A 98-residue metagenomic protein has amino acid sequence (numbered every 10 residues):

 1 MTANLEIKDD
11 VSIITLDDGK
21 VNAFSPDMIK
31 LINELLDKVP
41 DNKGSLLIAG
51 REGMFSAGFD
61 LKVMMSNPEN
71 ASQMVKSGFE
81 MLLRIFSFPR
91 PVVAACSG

Functional and structural regions predicted by a protein language model:
M1-T2: Absolute protein N-terminus
D9-D17, D27-E69, R84-C96: A structural preference for short, pocket-lining loop segments at secondary-structure junctions
A71-K76: Active-site-proximal gating segment of KS-fold condensing enzymes and close homologs
